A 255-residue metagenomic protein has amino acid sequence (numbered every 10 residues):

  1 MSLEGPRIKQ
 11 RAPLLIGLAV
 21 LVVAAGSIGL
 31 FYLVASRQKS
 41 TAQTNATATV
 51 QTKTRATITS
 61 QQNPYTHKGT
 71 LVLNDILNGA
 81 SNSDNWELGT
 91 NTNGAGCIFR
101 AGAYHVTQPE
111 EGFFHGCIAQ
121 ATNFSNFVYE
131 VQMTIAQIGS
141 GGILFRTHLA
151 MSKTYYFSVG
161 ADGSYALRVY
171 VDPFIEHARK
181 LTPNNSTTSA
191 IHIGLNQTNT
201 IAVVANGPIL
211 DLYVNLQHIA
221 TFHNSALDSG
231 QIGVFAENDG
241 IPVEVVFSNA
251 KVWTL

Functional and structural regions predicted by a protein language model:
M1-G17, V34-Q38: Short, low-complexity patches enriched in S/T/P/G
V34-Y65: Ser/Thr/Pro/Gly-rich low-complexity linker/stalk segments immediately outside membranes or between
R55-T90: Extracellular carbohydrate-recognition regions
L77, V131, I193-F222: Carbohydrate-binding surfaces in secreted/extracellular proteins
G94-H115: Short carbohydrate-recognition loop motifs
Q108-E176: Secretory/extracellular carbohydrate-interaction modules and structurally similar beta-sandwich "look-alikes"
I175-T200: Short, aromatic/His-centered strand-loop micro-motif at the edge of beta-sheets
F222-N249: Flexible glycan-contacting loops in extracellular carbohydrate-active proteins
